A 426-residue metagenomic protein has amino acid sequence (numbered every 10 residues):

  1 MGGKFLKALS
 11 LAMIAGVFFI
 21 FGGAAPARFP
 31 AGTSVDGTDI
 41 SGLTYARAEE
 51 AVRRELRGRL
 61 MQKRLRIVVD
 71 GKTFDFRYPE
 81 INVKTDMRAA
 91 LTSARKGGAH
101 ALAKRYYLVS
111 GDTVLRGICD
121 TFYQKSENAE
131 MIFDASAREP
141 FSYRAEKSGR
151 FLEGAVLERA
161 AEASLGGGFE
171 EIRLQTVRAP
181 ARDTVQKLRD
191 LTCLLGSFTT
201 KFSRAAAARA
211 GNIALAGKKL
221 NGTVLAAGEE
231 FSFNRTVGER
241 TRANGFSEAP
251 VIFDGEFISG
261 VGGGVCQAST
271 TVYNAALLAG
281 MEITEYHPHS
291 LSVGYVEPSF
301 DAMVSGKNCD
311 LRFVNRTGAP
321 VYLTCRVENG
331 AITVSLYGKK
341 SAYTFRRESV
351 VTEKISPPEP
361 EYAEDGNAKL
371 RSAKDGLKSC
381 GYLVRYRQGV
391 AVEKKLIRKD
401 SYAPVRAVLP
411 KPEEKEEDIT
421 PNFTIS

Functional and structural regions predicted by a protein language model:
M1-G32: Gram-positive cell-envelope targeting signals
G2, V109, T113, G117-E139 (+2 more regions): Well-ordered beta-sheet/strand-loop patches within structured domains
A27-G32, D36, T199-S203: Short acidic/polar N-terminal linker immediately downstream of export determinants
A31-Y45, E50, L102-Y107: Glycine-rich loop/hinge motif
T44, Y78, K395-R398: Short clusters of small/polar residues that mark proteolytic maturation junctions
R59-G154: Signal peptide-directed extracytoplasmic domains
